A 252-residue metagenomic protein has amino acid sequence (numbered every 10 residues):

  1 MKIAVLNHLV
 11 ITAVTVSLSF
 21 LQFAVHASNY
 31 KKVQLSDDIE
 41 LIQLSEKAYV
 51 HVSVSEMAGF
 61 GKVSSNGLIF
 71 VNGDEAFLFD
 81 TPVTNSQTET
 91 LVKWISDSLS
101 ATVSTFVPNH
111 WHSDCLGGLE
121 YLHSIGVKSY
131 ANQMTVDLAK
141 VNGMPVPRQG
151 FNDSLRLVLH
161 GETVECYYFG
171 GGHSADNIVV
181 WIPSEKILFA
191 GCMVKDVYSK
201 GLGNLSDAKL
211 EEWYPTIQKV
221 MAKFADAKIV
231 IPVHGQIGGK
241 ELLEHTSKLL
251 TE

Functional and structural regions predicted by a protein language model:
M1-A13: Bacterial N-terminal signal peptides that target proteins for export
A4, S17, V25-V33, E40 (+1 more regions): Accessory terminal helices/loops
I11-Q22: Bacterial N-terminal signal peptides
S28-I39, Q43-L44, I125, Y130-G170 (+2 more regions): Metallo-beta-lactamase
Q43-V92, V180-C192: Conserved beta-strand hairpin/beta-sheet module of binuclear metal-dependent hydrolase folds, prominently
K47, F70, D80, I95 (+8 more regions): Divalent metal-coordination and catalytic microenvironments
G73-F77, N85-Y130: Active-site metal-binding motif and surrounding structural segment of the metallo-beta-lactamase
E75-F77, V83-T84, F169-G172, D176-E241: Metallo-beta-lactamase
